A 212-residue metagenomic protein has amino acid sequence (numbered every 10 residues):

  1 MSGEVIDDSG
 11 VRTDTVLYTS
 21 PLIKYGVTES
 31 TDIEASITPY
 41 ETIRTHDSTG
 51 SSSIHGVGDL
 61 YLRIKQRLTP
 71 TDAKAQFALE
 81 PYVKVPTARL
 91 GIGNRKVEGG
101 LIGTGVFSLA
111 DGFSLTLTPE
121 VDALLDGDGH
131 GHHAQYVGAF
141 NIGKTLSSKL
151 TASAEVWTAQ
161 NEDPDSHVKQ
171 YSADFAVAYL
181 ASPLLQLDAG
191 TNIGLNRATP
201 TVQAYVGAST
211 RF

Functional and structural regions predicted by a protein language model:
M1-F212: Transmembrane beta-barrel domains of Gram-negative outer membranes and organellar outer membranes
